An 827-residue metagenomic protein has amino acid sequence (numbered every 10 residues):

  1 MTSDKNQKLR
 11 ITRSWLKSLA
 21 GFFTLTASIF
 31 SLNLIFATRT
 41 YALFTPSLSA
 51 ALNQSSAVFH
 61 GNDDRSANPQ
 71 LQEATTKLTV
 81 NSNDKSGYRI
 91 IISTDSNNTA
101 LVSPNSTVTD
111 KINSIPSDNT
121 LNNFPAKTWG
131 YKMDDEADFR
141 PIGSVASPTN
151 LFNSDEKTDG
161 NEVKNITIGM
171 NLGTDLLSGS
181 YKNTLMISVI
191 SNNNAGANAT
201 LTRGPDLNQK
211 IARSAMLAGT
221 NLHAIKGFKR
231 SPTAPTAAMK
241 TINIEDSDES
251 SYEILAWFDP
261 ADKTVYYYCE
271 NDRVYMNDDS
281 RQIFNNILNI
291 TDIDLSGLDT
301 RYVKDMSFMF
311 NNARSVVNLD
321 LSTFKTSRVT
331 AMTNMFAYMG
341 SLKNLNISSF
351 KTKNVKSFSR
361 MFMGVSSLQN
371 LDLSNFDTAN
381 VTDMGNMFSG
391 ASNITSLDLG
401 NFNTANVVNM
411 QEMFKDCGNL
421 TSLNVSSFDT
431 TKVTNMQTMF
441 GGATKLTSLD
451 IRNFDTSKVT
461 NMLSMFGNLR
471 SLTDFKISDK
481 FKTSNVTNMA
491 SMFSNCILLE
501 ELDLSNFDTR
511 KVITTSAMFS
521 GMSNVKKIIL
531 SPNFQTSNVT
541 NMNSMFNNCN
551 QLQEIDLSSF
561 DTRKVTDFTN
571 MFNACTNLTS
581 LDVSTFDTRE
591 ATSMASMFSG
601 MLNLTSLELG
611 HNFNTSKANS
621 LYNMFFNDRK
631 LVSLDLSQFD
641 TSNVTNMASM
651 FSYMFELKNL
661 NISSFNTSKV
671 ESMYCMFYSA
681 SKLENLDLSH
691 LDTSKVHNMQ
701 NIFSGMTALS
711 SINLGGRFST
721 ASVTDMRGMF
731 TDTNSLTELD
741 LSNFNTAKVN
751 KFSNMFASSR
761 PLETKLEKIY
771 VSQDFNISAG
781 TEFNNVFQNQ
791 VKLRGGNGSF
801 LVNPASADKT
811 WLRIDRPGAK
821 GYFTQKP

Functional and structural regions predicted by a protein language model:
M1, A100-V102, F756-R760: Short regulatory "switch" loops immediately downstream of catalytic or recognition motifs within protein catalytic
M1-W15: N-terminal secretory signal peptides that target proteins for export/translocation
S18-L19, F466: A short, flexible low-complexity segment enriched in Lys/Arg and Gly/Pro that occurs in N-terminal basic tails
A20-I35: Bacterial N-terminal signal peptides
L32-F44: Sec-dependent signal peptide cleavage junction
Y41-A195: Signature of Gram-negative chaperone-usher
N194-P827: Negatively charged
